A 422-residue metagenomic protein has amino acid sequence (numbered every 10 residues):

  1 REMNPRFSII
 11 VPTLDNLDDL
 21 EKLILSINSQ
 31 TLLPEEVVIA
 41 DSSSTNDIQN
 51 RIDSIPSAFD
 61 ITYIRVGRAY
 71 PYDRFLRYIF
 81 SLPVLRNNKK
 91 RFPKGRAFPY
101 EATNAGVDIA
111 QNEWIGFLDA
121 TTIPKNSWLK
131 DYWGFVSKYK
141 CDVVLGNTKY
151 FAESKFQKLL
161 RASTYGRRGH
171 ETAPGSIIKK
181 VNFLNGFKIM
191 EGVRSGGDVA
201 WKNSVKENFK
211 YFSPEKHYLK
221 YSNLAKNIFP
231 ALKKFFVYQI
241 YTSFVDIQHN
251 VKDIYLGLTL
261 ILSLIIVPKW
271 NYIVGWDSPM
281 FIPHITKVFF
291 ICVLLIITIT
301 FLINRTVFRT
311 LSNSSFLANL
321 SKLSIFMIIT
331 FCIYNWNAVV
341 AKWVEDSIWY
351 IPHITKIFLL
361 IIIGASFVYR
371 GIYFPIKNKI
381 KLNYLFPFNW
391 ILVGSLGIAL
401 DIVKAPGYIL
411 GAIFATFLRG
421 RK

Functional and structural regions predicted by a protein language model:
R1-S26: N-proximal low-complexity "stem/linker" segments adjacent to membrane-targeting elements
L25-P34: Short, acidic, metal-binding catalytic loop of nucleotide-sugar glycosyltransferases
D41-N50, G67-Y72, D119-I123: A conserved acidic beta->alpha catalytic loop
A69-A110: Glycine-rich, basic loop-to-helix element that forms the pyrophosphate-binding segment of sugar-nucleotide handling
I115: Short aromatic/hydrophobic "clamp" motif used to bind/position activated sugar donors
I123, S127-F156: Conserved donor NDP-sugar-binding/catalytic core segment of glycosyltransferases
V136, M190-V251: Catalytic donor/gating beta->alpha subdomain of glycosyltransferases that bind UDP-sugars
R161-I178, R194, I247-N250: A recurrent flexible, glycine/aromatic-enriched loop bordering the glycosyltransferase active site that acts as
